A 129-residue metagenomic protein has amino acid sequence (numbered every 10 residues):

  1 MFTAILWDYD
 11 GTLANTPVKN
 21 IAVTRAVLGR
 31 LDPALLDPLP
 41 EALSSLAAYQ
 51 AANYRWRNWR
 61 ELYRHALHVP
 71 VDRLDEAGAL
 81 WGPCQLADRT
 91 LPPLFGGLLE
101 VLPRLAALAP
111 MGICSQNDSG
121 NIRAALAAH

Functional and structural regions predicted by a protein language model:
F2-G96: N-terminal helical cap/lid subdomain that shapes the substrate entry/recognition surface in HAD-like hydrolases
L6, L86-I113, S119-R123: Short, acidic loop-to-helix structural element flanking the phosphoryl-transfer center in phosphate-processing enzymes
I21, D118-S119: Short linear motifs in intrinsically disordered/low-complexity regions
A124-H129: Short, intrinsically disordered, charge-balanced linker/junction segments flanking boundaries in proteins
